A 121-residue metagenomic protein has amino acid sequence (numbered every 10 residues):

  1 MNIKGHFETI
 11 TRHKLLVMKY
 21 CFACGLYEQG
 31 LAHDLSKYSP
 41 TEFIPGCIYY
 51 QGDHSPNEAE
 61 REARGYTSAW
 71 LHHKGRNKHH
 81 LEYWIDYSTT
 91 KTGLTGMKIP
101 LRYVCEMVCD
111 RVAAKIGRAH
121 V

Functional and structural regions predicted by a protein language model:
M1-R118: Metal-dependent phosphohydrolase cores
